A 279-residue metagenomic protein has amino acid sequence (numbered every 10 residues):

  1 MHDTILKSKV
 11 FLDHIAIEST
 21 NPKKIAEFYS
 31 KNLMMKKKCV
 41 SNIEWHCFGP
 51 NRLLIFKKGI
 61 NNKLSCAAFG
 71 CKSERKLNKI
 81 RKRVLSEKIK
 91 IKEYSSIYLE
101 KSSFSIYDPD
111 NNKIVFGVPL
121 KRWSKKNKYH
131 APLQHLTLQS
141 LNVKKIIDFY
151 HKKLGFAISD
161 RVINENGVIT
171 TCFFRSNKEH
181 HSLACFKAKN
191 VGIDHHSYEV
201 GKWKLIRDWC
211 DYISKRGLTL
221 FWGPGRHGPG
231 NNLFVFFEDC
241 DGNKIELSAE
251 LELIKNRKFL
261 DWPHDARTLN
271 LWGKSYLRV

Functional and structural regions predicted by a protein language model:
M1-I5, K82-P132, T137, T171-F174 (+1 more regions): Vicinal oxygen chelate
M1-K23, L64-F69, K121-K145, A157-S159 (+3 more regions): N-terminal beta-strand motif that seeds the catalytic metal site of vicinal oxygen chelate
K7-R52, Y98, S102, L138-H181: Core segments of cupin and vicinal oxygen chelate
F11-T20, G59-R83, S96, S102-Y107 (+3 more regions): Vicinal oxygen chelate
I25, Y29-S30, V84, N111 (+5 more regions): Conserved active-site tyrosine of GNAT-family acetyltransferases
L33-C66, N112-L120, R161-D194, V200-W203 (+3 more regions): Conserved short beta-strand elements that form part of the metal-binding/catalytic scaffold of enzyme active sites
L53-I55, K90-E93, S159-D160, S182-A184 (+1 more regions): A short linear hydrophobic-aromatic micro-motif
